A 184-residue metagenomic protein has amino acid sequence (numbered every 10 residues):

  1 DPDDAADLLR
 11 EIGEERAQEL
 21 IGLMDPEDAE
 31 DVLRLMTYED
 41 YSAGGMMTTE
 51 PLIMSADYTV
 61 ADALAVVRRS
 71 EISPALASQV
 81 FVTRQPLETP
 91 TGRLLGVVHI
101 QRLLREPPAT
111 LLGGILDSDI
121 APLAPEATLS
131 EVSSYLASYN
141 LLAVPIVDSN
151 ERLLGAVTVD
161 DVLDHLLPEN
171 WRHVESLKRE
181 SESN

Functional and structural regions predicted by a protein language model:
D1-N184: Cytosolic regulatory modules rich in charged/polar residues
